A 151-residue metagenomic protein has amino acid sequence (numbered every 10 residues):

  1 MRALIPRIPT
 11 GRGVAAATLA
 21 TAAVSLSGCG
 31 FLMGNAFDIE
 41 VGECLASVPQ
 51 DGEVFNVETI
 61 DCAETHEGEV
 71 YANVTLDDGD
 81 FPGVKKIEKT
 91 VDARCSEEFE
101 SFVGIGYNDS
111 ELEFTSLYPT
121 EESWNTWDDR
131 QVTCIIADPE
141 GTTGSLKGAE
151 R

Functional and structural regions predicted by a protein language model:
M1-S27: Sec-dependent bacterial lipoprotein signal peptides
C29-R151: Primary mode marks residue(s) on the alpha4-beta5-alpha5 output face of response regulator receiver
